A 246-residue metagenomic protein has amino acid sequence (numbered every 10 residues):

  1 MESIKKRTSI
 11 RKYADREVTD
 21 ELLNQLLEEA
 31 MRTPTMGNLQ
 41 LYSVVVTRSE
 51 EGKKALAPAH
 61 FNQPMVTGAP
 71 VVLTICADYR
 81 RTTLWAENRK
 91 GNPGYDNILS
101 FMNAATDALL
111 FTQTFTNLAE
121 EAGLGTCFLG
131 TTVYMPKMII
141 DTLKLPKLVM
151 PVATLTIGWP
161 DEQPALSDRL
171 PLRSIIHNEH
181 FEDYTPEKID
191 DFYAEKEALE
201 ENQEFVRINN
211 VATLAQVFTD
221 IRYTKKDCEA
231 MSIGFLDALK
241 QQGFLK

Functional and structural regions predicted by a protein language model:
M1-K246: Acidic, surface-exposed loops and disordered segments
